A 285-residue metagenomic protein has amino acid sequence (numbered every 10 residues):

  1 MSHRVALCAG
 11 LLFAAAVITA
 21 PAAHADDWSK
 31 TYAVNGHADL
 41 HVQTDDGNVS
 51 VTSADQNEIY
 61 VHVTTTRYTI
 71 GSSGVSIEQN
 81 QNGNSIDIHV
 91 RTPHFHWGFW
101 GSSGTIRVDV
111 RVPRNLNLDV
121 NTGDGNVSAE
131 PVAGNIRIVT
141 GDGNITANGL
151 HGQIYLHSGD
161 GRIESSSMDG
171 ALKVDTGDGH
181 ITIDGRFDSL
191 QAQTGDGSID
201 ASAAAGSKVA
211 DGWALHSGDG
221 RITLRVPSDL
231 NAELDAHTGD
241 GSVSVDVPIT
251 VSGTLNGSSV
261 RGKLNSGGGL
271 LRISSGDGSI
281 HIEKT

Functional and structural regions predicted by a protein language model:
M1-T285: Intrinsically disordered, low-complexity terminal regions
